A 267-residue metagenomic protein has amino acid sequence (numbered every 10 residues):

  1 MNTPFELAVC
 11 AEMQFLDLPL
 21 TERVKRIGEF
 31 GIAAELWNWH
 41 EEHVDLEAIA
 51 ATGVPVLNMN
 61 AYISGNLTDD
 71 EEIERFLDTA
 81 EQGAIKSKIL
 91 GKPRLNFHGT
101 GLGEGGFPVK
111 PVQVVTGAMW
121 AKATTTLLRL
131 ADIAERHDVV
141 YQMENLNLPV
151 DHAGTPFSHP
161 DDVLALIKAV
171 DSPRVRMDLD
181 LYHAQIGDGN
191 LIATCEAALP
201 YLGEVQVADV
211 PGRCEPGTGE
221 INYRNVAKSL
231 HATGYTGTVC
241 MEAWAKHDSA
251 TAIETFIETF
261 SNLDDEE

Functional and structural regions predicted by a protein language model:
M1-F30, H40, G91-P93, L102 (+3 more regions): Histidine-acidic metal/acid-base catalytic patches
N2-A11, V56-N66, L102-K110, L148-V150: N-terminal small/glycine-rich loop or linker at the start of catalytic domains across soluble metabolic enzymes
T21-N38, E42, P55-G65: N-terminal substrate-binding region of glycoside hydrolase catalytic domains
A33, P55, P93, V140 (+1 more regions): Residue-level detector of anion-binding/catalytic polar loops
E35-N38, N58-N60, N96, Q142 (+2 more regions): Conserved beta-strand positions in the central sheet of alpha/beta enzyme cores
H40-A50: Active-site-adjacent beta->alpha loops and helix N-cap segments on the catalytic face of soluble alpha/beta enzymes
D70-R176, I186: Active-site acidic/histidine proton-transfer and metal-coordination neighborhood in alpha/beta enzyme cores
